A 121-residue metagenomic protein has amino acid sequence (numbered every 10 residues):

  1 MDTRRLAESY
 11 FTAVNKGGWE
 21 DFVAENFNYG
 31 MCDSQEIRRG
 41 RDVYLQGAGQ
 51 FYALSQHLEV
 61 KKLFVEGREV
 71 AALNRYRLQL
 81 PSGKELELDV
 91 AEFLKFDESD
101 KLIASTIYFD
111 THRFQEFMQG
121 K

Functional and structural regions predicted by a protein language model:
M1-G17, D21, G120-K121: Short, low-complexity N-terminal intrinsically disordered segments enriched in polar/charged residues
R5, K16-R68: A solvent-exposed, acidic/Ser-Thr-rich amphipathic alpha-helical stretch
A53, L78-E87: Short, cysteine-centered beta-strand-loop-beta hairpins and adjacent loop/turn segments enriched in charged/polar
G67-Y76, L88: A short hydrophobic beta-strand element
Y76-L78, F109: Short beta-strand segments enriched in hydrophobic/aromatic residues within well-folded beta-rich domains
F93-M118: Short beta-strand edge/turn micro-motifs at domain boundaries
